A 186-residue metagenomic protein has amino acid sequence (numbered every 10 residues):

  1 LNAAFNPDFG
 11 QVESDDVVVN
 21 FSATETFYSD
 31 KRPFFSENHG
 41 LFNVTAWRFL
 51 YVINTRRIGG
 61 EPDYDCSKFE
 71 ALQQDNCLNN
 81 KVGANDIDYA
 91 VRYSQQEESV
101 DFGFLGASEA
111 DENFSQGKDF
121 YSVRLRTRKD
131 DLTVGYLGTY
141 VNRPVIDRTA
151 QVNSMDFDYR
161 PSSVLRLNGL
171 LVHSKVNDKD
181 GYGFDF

Functional and structural regions predicted by a protein language model:
L1, S99-F104, K129-Y136, S163-G169: Repeated loop/turn-to-beta-strand initiation elements of outer-membrane beta-barrel proteins
L1, V91, V123-L125, M155 (+1 more regions): Membrane-embedded beta-strands of outer-membrane beta-barrel proteins, especially the hydrophobic/small aromatic
F5-Q11, E97-S99, G106-E112, K129 (+2 more regions): Transmembrane beta-strands of outer-membrane beta-barrel pores
F9-G83, D88-A90, Q95, G106: Residues that cap or anchor secondary-structure elements
Q11-N38, T45-A46, G138-N153, N168-D185: Outer-membrane beta-barrel translocator/channel fold
D65, N76-V82, E109-S115, V141-I146: Outer-membrane beta-barrel domain signature
N85-Y89, Q96, Q116-Y121, T149-N153 (+1 more regions): Residues that define the transmembrane beta-barrel architecture of outer-membrane proteins
T127-T133, P144-V145, D158-L167, V176-D178 (+1 more regions): Secondary-structure transition/capping motifs at alpha-helix termini and the adjoining loop/turn into the next element
